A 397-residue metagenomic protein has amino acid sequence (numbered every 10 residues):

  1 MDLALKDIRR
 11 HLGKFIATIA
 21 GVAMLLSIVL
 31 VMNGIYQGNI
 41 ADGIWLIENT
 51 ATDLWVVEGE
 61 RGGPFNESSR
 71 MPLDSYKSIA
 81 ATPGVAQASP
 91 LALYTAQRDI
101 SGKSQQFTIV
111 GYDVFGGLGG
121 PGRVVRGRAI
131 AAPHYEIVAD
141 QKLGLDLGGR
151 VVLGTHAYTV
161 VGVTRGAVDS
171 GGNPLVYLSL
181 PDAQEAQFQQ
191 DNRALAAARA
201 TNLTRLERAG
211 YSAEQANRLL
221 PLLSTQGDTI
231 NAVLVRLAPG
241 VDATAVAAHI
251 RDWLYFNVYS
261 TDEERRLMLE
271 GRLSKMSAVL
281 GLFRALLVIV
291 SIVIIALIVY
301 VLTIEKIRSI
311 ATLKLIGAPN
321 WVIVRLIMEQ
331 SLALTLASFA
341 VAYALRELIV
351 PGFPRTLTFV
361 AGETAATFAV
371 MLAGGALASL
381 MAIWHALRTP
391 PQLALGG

Functional and structural regions predicted by a protein language model:
M1-L30, I40, W45-L46, R325-M328: N-terminal Sec/SRP start-transfer signal
I8, T312-N320, T389: Short helix-to-coil transition segments within interhelical loops that connect adjacent transmembrane helices
S27-T108, R126-R128, A132-P133, L145-L147 (+3 more regions): Hydrophobic, regular-secondary-structure patches
I35, N39, L234, D242 (+4 more regions): Peri-transmembrane interface segments
L54, R193-G210, N217-D252: A short beta-strand structural signal in non-transmembrane regions
A92-Y94, K103-D113, P121-N217: Hydrophobic secondary-structure segments that place a key small or acidic residue at a functional site
K314, A318-A333: Amphipathic cytosolic juxtamembrane alpha-helices at the membrane-cytosol interface of multi-pass membrane transporters
L326, L336-A376, L380-G396: Short helix-loop junctions at transmembrane helix boundaries
